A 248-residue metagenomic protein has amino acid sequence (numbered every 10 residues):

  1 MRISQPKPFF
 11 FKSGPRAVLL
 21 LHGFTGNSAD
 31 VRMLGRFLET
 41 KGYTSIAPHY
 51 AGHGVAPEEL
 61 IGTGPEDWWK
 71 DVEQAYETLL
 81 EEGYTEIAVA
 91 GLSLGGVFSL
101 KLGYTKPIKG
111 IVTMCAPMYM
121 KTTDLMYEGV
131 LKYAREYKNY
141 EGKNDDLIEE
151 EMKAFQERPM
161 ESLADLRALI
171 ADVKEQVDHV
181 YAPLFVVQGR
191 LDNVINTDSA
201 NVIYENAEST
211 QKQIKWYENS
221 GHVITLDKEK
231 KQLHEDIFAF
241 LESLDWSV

Functional and structural regions predicted by a protein language model:
L34, A182, N196-E205: Short alpha-helix in the alpha/beta-hydrolase fold that links the catalytic acid
E39-P57: Conserved alpha/beta-hydrolase
A56-Y84: Catalytic nucleophile-loop/oxyanion-hole region of alpha/beta-hydrolase and closely related hydrolase-like folds
G91-G95, S99: Gly/Ala-rich beta-loop-alpha elbow adjacent to hydrolase catalytic centers
V180, V186-Q188, D192: Short beta-strand/loop motif that positions the catalytic acidic residue of the alpha/beta-hydrolase fold
L191-I195, V223: Acidic catalytic loop of the alpha/beta-hydrolase fold
N201, E205-V223: Catalytic histidine neighborhood in serine/cysteine hydrolases with alpha/beta-hydrolase-type architecture
N219-V248: Catalytic active-site module of serine/aspartate enzymes centered on a nucleophile-bearing elbow/loop
